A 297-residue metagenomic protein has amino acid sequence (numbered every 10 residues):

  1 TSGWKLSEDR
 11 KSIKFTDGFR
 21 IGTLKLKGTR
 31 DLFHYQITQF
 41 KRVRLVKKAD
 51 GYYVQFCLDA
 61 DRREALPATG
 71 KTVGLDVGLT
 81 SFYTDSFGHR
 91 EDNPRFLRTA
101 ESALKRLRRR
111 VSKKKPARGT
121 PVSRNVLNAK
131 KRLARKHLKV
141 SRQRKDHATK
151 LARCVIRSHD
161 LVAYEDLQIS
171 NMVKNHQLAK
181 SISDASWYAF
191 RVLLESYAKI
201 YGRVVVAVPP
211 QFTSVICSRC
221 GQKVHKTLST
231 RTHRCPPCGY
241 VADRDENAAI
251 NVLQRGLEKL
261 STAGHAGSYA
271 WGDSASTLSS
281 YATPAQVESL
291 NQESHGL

Functional and structural regions predicted by a protein language model:
T1, R157, F212-T213: Glycine/charge-rich, flexible interdomain linkers and switch-proximal surface loops that mediate coupling
T1-V46: Acidic carboxylate diad motif detector
L6-S12, D50, V77-S81, T227-T230: A short, compositionally biased
D9, K48-A49, S86-H89, C220 (+1 more regions): Short acidic-glycine loop/turn motifs at beta-strand connectors
K11-F19, S81-D85, H233-R234: Short polybasic amphipathic segments
G18, C57, S86-G88, N247 (+1 more regions): Surface loops and adjacent helix of pleckstrin homology
F40-R42, K47-R191, S261-L297: Substrate-contacting helices/loops that form the catalytic groove of nucleic-acid and nucleotide-polymer processing
K180-L297: Positively charged, low-complexity nucleic-acid-binding target-recognition regions
